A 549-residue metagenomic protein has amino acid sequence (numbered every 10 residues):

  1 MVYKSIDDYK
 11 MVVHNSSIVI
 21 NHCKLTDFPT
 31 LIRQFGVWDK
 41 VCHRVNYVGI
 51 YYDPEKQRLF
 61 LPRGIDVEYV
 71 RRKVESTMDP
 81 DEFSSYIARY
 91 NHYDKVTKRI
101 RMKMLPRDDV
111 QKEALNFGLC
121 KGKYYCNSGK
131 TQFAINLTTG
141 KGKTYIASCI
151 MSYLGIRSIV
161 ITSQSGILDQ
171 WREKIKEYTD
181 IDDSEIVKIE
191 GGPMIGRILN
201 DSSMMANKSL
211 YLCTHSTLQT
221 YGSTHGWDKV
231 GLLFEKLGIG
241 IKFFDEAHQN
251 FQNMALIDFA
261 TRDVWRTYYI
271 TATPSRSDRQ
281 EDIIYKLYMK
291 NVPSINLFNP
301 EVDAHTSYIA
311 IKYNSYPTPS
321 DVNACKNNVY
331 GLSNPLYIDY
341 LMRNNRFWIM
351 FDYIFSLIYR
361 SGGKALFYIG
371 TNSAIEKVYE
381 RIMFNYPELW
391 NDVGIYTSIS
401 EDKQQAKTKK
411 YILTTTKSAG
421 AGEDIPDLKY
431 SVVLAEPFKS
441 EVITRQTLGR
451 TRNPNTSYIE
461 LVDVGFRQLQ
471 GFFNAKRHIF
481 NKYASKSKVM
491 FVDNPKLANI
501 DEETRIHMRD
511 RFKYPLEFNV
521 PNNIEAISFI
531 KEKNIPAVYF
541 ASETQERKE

Functional and structural regions predicted by a protein language model:
C126-I150: Walker A/P-loop
I146, Y153-Y178, T371-I375: Conserved Walker A/P-loop ATP-binding site and its immediately adjacent core in helicase/helicase-like ATPase domains
I167-P193, Y386-E388: Conserved helix-turn-beta segment of the N-terminal RecA-like "Helicase ATP-binding" lobe in SF1/SF2 helicases
M205-T224, K407-G420: Conserved two-lobed SF2 helicase motor
E246-A304: Post-DEXD/H (motif II) to motif III coupling segment of the RecA-like Helicase ATP-binding lobe
M289-N299, N453-L516: A conserved SF2-helicase RecA2
S294-G363: Conserved interdomain linker/interface between the two RecA-like ATPase lobes of SF2 helicase motors
S398-I479: Conserved RecA-like P-loop NTPase helicase motor core
